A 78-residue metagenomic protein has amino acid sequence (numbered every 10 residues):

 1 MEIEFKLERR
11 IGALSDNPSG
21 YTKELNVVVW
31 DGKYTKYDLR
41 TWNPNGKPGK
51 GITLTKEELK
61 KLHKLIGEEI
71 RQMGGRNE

Functional and structural regions predicted by a protein language model:
M1-E78: Positively charged, low-complexity terminal tracts and the immediately adjacent first secondary-structure elements
